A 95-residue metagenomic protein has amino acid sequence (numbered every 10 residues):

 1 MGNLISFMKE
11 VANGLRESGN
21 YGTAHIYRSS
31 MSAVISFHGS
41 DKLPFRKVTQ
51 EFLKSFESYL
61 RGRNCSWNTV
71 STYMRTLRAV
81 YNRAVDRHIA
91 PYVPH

Functional and structural regions predicted by a protein language model:
M1-R63, N82: Basic/aromatic-enriched alpha-helical hairpins
K47-Q50, R83-H95: Short, charged hinge/linker segments at domain and secondary-structure junctions
S66: Hydrophobic, aromatic-lined core segments that form the binding pocket/scaffold for planar heteroaromatic ligands
M74: DNA major-groove recognition helix of helix-turn-helix
